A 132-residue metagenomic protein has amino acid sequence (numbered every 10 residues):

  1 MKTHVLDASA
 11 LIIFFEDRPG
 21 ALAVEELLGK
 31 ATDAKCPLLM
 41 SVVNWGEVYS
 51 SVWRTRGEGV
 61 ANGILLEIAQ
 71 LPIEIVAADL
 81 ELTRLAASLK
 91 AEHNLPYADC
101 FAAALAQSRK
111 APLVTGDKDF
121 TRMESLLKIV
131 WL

Functional and structural regions predicted by a protein language model:
M1-M40, W53-L66: Short, well-structured N-terminal submotif of metal-dependent ribonuclease cores
M1-T3, A103-L132: Acidic, PIN/NYN-like endoribonuclease modules and their adjacent C-terminal/linker elements
L6-D7, M40-V42, L95-P96, D117 (+1 more regions): Histidine- and aromatic-rich ligand-binding microenvironments
L11-I12, W45, F120-T121: A generic structural signal for short hydrophobic patches within well-formed alpha-helices
P19, V43-N44, A78-E81, F101 (+1 more regions): Short beta->alpha linker loops
T32, A69, Q107: Anion (oxyanion) recognition and catalysis
E74-P112: Active-site neighborhoods of divalent-metal-dependent phosphate/nucleic-acid chemistry enzymes
